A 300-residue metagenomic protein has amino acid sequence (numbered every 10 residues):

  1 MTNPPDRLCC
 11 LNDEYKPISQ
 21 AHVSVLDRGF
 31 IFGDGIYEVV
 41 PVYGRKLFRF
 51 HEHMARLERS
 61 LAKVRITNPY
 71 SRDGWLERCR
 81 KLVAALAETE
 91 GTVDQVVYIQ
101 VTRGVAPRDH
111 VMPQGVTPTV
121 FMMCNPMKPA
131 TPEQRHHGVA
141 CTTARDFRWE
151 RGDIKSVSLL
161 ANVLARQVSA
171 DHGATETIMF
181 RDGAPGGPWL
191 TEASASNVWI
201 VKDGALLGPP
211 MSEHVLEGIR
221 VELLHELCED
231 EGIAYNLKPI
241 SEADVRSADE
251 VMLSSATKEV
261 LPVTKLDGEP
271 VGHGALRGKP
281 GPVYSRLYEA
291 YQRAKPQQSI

Functional and structural regions predicted by a protein language model:
M1-I178, D182-G187, H225-I300: Conserved alpha/beta cores of soluble small-molecule-handling proteins
T177, R181-E217: Glycine- and Gly-Pro-enriched alpha-helical subdomains that act as flexible, kink-prone "lid/hinge" or packing modules
G218-L223: Feature captures the catalytic cores and cofactor-binding loops of soluble hydro-lyases/lyases that act on carboxylate
